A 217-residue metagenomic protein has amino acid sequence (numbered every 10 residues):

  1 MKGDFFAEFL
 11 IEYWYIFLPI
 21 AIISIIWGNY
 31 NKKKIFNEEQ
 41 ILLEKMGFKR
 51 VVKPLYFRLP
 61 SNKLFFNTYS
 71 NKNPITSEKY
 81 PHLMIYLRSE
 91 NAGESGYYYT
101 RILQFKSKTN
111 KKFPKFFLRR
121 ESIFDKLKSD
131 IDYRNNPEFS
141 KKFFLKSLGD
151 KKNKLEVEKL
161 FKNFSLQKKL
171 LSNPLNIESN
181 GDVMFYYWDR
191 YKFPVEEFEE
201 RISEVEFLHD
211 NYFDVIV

Functional and structural regions predicted by a protein language model:
F5-L18: Hydrophobic alpha-helical transmembrane segments
F9-I11, I23, M184: Acidic, low-complexity intrinsically disordered regions
Y15-I26, W188: Cleavable Sec-type N-terminal signal peptides
F17-P19, K34, I216: Generic alpha-helical secondary structure signal
I22-M46: Transmembrane-cytosolic junction motif
N37-Y80, M84-T100, Q104-V217: Charged, low-complexity intrinsically disordered regions
